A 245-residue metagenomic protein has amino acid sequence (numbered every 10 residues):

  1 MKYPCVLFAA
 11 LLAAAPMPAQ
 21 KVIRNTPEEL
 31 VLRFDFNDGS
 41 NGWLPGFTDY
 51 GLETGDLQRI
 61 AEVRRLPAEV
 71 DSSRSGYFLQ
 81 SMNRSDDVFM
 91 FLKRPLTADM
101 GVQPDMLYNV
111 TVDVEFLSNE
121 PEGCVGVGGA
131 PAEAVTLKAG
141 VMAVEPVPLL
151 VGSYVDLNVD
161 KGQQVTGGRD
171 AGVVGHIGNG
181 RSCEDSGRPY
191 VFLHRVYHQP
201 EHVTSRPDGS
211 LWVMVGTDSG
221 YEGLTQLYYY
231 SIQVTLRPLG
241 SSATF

Functional and structural regions predicted by a protein language model:
K21-D56: Extracellular carbohydrate-recognition regions
E62-L92: Surface-exposed, low-complexity/disordered Ser/Thr/Gly/Pro/Asn-rich loops and linkers
R84-V102, L193-P200: Short beta-strands within extracellular/lumenal beta-sheet-rich domains
M106-G123, V215-T217: A short beta-strand element within beta-rich, extracytoplasmic domains of secreted/secretory-pathway proteins
F116-E133, E145, Y221-L224: Extended, low-complexity, turn-rich repeat/linker tracts enriched in Gly/Pro/Ser/Thr and Asp/Glu that occur
G178-G180, V196-Y197, M214-L224: Short beta-strand-plus-loop segments that form exposed binding edges in beta-rich domains
P189-F192, S219-R237: Extracellular carbohydrate recognition
H202-T217: Noncatalytic modules at the cell exterior or secretory-pathway interfaces, chiefly beta-strand-rich lectin/adhesion
